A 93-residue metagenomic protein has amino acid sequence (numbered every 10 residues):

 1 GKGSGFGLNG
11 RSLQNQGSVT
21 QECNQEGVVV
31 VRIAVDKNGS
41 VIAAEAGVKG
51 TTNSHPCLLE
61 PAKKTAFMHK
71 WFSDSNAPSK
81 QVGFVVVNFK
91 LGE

Functional and structural regions predicted by a protein language model:
G1-N24, V28: Intrinsic-disorder/low-complexity signature in envelope-associated proteins
G7, C23-V30, A34-K80: A short, well-structured alpha-helical segment
S12, A77-P78, K90: A generic structural signal for solvent-exposed, polar alpha-helical segments
L13-N15, Q21, A44, V48 (+1 more regions): Generic, low-specificity signal for short hydrophobic/alpha-helical stretches with a mild N-terminal bias, encompassing
V82-F84: C-terminal partner/receptor-binding element of secreted or periplasmic proteins
V86-E93: Short, low-complexity, Pro/Ser/Thr/Gly-rich segments in the mature regions of secreted, periplasmic
